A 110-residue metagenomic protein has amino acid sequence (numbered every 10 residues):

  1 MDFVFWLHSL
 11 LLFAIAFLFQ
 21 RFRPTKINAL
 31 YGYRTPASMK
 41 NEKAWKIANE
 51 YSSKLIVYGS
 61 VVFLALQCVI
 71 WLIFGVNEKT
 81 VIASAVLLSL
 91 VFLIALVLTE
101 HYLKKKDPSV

Functional and structural regions predicted by a protein language model:
M1, K40-S52, N77, V81: Membrane-helix interfacial "entry" motifs
M1-F17, S84-L90: Alpha-helical transmembrane segments
A14, G59, F63, L90-V97: Alpha-helical transmembrane segments
A16-F17, L64-V69: Alpha-helical transmembrane segments of multipass membrane proteins
R23-P24, F74-G75: Short helix-capping/hinge motifs at transmembrane helix termini and TM-loop junctions
K26-K46, P108-V110: Cytosolic, membrane-interface loops and tails of multi-pass inner-membrane proteins
N49-V62: Select subsegments of transmembrane alpha-helices in polytopic membrane proteins, especially boundary-proximal
G75-D107: C-terminal structural segments of small proteins and small subunits
